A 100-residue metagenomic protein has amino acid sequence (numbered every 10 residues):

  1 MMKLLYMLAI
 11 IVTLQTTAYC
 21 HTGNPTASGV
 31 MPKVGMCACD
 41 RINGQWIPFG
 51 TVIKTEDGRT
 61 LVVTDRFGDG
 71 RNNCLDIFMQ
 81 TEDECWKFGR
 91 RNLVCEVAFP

Functional and structural regions predicted by a protein language model:
M1-L4: Positively charged n-region of N-terminal signal peptides that target proteins for export
Y6-P100: Solvent-exposed, well-ordered loop and adjacent helix/strand elements within mature globular domains that form
